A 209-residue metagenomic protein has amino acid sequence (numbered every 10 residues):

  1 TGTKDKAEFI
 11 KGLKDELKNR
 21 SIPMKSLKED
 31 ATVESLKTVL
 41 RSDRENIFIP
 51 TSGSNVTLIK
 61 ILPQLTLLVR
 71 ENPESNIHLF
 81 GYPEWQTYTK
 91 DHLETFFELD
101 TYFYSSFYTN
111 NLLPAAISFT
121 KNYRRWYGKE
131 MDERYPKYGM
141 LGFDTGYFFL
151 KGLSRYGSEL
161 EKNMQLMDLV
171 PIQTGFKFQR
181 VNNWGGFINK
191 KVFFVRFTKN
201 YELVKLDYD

Functional and structural regions predicted by a protein language model:
T1-D209: Extracytosolic ligand-binding ectodomains
